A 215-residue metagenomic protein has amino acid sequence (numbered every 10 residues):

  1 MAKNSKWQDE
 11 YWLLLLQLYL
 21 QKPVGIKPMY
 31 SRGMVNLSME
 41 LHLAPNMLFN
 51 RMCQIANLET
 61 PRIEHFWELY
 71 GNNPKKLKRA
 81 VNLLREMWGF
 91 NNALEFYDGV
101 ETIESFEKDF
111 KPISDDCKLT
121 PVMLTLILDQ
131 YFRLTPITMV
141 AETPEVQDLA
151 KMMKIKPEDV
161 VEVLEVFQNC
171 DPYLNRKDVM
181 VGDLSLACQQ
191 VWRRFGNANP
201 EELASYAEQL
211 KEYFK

Functional and structural regions predicted by a protein language model:
M1-K215: Intrinsically disordered, charged low-complexity linkers and terminal tails that flank or connect structured domains
